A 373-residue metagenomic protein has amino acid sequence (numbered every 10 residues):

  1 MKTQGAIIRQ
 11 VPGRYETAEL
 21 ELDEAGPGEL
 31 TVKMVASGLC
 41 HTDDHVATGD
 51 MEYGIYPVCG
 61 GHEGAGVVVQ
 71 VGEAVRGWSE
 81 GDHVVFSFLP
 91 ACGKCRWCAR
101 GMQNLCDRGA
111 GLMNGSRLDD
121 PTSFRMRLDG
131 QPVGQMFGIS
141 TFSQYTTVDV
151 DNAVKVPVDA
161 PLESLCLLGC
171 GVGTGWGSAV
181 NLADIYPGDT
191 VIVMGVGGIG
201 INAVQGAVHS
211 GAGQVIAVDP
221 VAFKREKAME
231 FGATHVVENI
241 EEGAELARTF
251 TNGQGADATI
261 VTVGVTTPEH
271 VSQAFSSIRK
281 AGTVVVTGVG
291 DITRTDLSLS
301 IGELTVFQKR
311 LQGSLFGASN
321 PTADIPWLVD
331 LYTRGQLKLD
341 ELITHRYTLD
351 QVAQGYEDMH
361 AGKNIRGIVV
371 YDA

Functional and structural regions predicted by a protein language model:
M1, E241-E242, S272-S276, A318-A373: C-terminal hydrophobic helical "lid"/dimerization subdomain of Rossmann-like NAD(P)H-dependent oxidoreductases
D23-S37, D50-A99, N104, L112 (+1 more regions): Glycine-rich beta-strand-centered segment in the early N-terminal region that forms part of a ligand/cofactor-binding
F88-D151: Cysteine-cluster motifs in flexible loop/terminal segments that predominantly coordinate metals
Q144-Y145, D151-A153, P157-E245: Mid-domain Rossmann-like dinucleotide-binding core that forms the NAD(H)/NADP(H) cofactor-binding site
G243-G253: Short amphipathic alpha-helix with an adjacent loop that forms part of the alpha/beta core around
Q254-I260: Short SAM/SAH-binding signature in class I
G264-Q336, Y371-A373: Glycine-rich phosphate-binding loop and adjacent beta-alpha segment of Rossmann(oid) nucleotide-cofactor-binding
